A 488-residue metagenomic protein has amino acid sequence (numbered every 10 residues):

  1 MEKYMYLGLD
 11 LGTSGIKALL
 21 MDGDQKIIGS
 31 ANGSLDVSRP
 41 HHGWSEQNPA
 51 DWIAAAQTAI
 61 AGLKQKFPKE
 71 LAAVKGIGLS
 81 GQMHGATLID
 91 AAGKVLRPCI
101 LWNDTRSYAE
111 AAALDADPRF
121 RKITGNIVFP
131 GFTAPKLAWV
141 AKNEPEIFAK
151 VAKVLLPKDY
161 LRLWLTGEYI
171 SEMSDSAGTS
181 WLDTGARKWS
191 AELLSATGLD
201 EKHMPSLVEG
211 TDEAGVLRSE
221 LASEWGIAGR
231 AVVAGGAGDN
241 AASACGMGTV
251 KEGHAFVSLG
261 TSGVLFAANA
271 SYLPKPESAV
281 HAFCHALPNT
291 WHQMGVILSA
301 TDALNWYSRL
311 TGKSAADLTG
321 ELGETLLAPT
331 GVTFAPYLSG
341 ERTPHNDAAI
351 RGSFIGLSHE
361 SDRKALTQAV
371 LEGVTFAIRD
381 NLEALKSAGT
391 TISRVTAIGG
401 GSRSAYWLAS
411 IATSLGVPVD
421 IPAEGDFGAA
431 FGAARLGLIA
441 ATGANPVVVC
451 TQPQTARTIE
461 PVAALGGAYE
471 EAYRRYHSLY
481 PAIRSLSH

Functional and structural regions predicted by a protein language model:
M1-P98, K122, K150, A222-S223 (+4 more regions): N-terminal glycine/serine-rich phosphate-binding loop of ATP-dependent small-molecule kinases, especially carbohydrate
Y6-G8, Y108, A112-I127, A138-I170 (+3 more regions): Active-site core segments that coordinate phosphate-bearing ligands/cofactors across diverse enzyme families
G12-G15, A73-K75, S80-Q82, T133 (+5 more regions): Short, basic and Ser/Thr-rich N-terminal targeting/leader segments
Q25, N48, I77, D104 (+3 more regions): Residue-level signal for inorganic ion chemistry
F67-W102, I127-T133, R162-D183, S206-E209 (+1 more regions): Short beta-strand-loop/turn "lid" adjacent to the catalytic site in phosphate-handling enzymes
P68-L71, S80, E201, T249 (+1 more regions): Alpha-helix termination/capping residues and helix-transition junctions
A196-H203: A structural motif corresponding to the C-terminal end of an alpha-helix and its immediate exit/capping segment
